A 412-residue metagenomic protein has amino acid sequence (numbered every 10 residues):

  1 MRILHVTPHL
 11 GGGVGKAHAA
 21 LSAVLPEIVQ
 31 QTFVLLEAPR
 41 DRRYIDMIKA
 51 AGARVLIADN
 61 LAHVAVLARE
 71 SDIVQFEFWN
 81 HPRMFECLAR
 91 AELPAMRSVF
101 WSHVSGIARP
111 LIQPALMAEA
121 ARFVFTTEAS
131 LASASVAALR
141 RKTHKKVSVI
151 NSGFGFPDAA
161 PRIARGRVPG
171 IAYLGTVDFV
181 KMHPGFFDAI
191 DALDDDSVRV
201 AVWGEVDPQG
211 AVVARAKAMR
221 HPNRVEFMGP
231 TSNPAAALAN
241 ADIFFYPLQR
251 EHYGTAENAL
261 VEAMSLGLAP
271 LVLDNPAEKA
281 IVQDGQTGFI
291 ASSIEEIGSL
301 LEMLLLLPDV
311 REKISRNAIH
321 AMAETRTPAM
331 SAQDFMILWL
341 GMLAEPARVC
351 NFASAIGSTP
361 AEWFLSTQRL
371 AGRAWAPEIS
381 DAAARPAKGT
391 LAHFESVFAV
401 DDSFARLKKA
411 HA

Functional and structural regions predicted by a protein language model:
L4-V6, S152, R162-K181, F187-I190 (+1 more regions): Conserved donor-binding/catalytic core segment of Leloir-type glycosyltransferases
F33-D41, R199-V212: Glycosyltransferase donor-sugar binding loop
V34-L35, L268-L273: Short hydrophobic beta-strand element within catalytic cores of glycosyltransferases and related nucleotide-activated
K49-G52, V212-T231: Nucleotide-activated donor-binding/catalytic signature segment of Leloir-type glycosyltransferases, i.e., the conserved
R109-P114, A118-K146, F154-F156: A short, active-site helix/loop in glycosyltransferases that binds the activated sugar's phosphate group
P247-V261, K279-A280: Nucleotide-sugar-dependent
D284-G285, F289-E295, M303-P308: Conserved acidic donor-binding segment of nucleotide-sugar-dependent glycosyltransferases
E324, A329-A412: C-terminal amphipathic helix plus adjacent low-complexity, charged tail appended to glycosyltransferase catalytic
